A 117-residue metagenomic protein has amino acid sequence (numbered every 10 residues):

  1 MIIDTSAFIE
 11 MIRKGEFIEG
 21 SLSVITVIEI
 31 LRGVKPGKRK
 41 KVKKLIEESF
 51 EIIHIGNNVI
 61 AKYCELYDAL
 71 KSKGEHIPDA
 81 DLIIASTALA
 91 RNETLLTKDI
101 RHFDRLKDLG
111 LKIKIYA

Functional and structural regions predicted by a protein language model:
I2-I3, E10-K38, E47-N58: PIN/NYN-family metal-dependent endoribonuclease catalytic core
I3-D4, L22-S23, H76-P78, D99-I100 (+1 more regions): Histidine- and aromatic-rich ligand-binding microenvironments
A7-F8, T26, V59, I83-I84 (+1 more regions): Alpha-helix capping/helix-boundary segments
K44: An acidic/histidine-cluster motif and surrounding catalytic segment that typifies divalent-metal-assisted enzyme active
E51-S72: Acidic catalytic patch
P78-T94: Acidic, metal-associated active-site segment
L89-A117: Acidic, PIN/NYN-like endoribonuclease modules and their adjacent C-terminal/linker elements
